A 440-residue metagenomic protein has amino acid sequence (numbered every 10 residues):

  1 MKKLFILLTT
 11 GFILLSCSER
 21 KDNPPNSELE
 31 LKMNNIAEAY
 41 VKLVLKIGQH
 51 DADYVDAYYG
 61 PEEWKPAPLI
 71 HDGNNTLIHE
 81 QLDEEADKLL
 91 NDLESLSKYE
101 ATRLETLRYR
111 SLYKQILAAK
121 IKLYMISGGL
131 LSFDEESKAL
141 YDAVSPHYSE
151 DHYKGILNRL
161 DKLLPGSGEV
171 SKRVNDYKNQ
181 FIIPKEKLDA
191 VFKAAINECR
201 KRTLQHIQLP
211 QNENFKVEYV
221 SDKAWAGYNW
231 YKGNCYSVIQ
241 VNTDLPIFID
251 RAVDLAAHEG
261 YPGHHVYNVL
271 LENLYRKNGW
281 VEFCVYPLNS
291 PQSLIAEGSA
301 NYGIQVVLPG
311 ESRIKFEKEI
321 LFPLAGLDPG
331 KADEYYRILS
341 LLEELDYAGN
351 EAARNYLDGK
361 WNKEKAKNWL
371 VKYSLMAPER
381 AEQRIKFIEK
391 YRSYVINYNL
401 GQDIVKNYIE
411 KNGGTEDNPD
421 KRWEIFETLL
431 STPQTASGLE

Functional and structural regions predicted by a protein language model:
L4-I13: Sec-dependent N-terminal signal peptides
C17-E440: N-terminal maturation segment of proteins
